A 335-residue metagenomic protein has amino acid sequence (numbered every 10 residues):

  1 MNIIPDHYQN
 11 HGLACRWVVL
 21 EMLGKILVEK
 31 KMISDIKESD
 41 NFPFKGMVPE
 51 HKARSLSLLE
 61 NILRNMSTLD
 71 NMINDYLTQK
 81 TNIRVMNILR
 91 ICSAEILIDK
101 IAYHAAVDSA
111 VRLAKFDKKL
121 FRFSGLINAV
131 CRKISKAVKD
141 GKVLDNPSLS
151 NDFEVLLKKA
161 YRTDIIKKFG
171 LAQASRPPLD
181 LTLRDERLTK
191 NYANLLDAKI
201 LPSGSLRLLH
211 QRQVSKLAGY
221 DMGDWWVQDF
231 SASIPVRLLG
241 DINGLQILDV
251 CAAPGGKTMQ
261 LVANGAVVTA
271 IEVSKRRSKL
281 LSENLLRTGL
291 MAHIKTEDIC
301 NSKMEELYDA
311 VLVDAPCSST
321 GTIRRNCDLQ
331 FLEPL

Functional and structural regions predicted by a protein language model:
M1-L335: S-adenosylmethionine
